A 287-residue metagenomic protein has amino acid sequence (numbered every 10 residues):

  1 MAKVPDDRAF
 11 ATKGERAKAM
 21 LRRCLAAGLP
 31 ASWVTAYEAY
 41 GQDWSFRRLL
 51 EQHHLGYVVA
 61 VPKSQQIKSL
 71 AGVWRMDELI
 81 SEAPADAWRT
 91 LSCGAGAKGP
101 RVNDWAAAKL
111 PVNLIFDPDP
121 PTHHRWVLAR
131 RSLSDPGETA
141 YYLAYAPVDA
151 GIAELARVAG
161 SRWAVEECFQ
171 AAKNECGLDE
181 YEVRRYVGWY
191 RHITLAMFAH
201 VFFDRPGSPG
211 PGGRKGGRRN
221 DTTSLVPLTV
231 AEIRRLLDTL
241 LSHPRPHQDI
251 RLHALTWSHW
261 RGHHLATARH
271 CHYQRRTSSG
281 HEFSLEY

Functional and structural regions predicted by a protein language model:
M1-F10, V58-A164, L237, G262-Y287: An anionic, glycine-rich sequence signature occurring as long contiguous blocks
M1-T35, A39-G56, K63, W74 (+1 more regions): Conserved, well-structured functional cores that handle cations and Mg-NTP chemistry
V34-Y40, Y57, Y142, W163-A172 (+1 more regions): Short, conserved catalytic/metal-binding motifs centered on acidic residues
S45, A144, A150-A159, N174-Y190 (+1 more regions): Short, solvent-exposed helix-loop connector elements
E138, A164, R191-M197: Catalytic-loop motifs flanking and including active-site residues across diverse enzymes
V148, S161, V165, Q170 (+3 more regions): Short, well-ordered loop/turn and helix-capping segments at boundaries between secondary-structure elements and domains
I193-D204, D238-T239: Short, hydrophobic/amphipathic alpha-helical patches that form generic packing surfaces within helical domains
F203-L237: Conserved nucleotidyltransferase catalytic core and NTase-mimicking acidic/glycine-rich helix/loop elements in nucleic
